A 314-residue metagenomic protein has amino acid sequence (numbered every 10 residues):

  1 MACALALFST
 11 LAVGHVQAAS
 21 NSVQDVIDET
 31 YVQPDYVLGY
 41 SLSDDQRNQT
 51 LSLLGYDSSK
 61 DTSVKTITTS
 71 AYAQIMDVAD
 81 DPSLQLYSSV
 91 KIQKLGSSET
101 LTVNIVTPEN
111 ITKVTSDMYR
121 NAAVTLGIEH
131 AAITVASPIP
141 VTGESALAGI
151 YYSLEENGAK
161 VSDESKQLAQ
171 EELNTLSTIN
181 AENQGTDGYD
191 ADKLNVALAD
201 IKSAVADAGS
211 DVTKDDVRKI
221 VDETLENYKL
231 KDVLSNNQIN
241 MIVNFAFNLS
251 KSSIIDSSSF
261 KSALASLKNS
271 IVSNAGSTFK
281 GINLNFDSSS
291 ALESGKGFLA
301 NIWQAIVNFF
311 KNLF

Functional and structural regions predicted by a protein language model:
A2-T10: Bacterial N-terminal signal peptides
S9-I27: Sec-dependent signal peptide cleavage junction
Y31-D61, N104: N-terminal targeting signals for Sec/Tat export/insertion, comprising classic cleavable signal peptides
P34-G39, S89-Q93, T100-I105, A132-A136 (+1 more regions): Soluble periplasmic/extracytoplasmic beta-strand elements of cell-envelope proteins
R47-S83: Divalent-cation
A73-I128: Signal peptide-directed extracytoplasmic domains
V124, E129-D232, N237: Soluble oligomerization/assembly scaffold segments of membrane-associated complexes
E223-F314: Charged, long alpha-helical assembly modules
